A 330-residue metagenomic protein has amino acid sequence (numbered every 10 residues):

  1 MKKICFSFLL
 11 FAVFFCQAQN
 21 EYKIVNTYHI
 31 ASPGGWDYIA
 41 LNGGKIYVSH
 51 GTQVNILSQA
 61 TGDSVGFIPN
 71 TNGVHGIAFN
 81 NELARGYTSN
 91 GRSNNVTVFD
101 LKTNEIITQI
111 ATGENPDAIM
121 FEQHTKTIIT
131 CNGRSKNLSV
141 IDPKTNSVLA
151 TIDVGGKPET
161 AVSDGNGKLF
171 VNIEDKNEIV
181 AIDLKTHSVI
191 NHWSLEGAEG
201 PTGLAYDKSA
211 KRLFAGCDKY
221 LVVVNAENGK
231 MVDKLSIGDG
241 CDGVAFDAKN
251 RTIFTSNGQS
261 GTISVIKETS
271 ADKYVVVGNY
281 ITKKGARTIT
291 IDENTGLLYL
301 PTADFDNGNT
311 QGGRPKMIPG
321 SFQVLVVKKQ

Functional and structural regions predicted by a protein language model:
M1-E21: Bacterial Sec-dependent N-terminal signal peptides
A18-Q330: Predominantly soluble domains enriched in secretory-pathway, periplasmic, or organellar proteins
